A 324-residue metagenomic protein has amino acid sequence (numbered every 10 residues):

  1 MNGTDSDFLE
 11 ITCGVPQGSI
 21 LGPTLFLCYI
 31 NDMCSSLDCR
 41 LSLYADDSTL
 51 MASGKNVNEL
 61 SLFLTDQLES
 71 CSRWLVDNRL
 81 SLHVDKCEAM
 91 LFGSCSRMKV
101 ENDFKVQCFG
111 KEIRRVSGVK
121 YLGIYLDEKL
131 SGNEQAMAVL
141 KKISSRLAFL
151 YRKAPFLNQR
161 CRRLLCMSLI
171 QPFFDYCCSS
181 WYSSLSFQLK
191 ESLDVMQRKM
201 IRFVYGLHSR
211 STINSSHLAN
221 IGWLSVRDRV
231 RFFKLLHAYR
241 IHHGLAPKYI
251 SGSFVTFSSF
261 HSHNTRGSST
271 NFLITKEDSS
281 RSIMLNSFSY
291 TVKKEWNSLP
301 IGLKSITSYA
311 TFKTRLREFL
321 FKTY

Functional and structural regions predicted by a protein language model:
M1-L25, M51-V57, V106, K129 (+4 more regions): Short, conserved non-catalytic motifs in the polymerase core
G3-D5, D66, L80-S117: Short, conserved micro-motifs composed of acidic
S6, P23-A52: Active-site palm subdomain of RNA-directed nucleic acid polymerases
G14-P23, K55-L62, R79-H83, L130-V139 (+5 more regions): Conserved, non-catalytic sequence blocks in retroelement Pol enzymes and Pol-derived host proteins
G18, Y44-D47, L75, Y121-K129 (+7 more regions): Short, conserved catalytic/metal-binding micro-motifs enriched in Asp/Glu and His
S48-R73: Catalytic palm subdomain of template-directed nucleic-acid polymerases, centered on the conserved carboxylate motif
S72-H83, E88-M90, R97, Q107 (+1 more regions): Short, charged alpha-helical motifs in flexible N/C-terminal segments and linkers
K111-S180: Basic, alpha-helical interaction scaffolds
